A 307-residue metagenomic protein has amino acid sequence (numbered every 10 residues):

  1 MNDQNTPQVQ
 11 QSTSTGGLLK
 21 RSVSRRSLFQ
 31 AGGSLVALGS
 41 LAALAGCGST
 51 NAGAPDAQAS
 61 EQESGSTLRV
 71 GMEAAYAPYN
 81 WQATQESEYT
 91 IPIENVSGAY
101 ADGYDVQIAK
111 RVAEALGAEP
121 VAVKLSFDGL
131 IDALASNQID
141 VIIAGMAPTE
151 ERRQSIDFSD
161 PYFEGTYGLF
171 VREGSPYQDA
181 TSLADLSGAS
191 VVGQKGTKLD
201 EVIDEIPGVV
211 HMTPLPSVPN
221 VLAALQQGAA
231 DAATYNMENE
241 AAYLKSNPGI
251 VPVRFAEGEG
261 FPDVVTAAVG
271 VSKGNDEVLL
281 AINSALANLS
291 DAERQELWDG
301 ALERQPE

Functional and structural regions predicted by a protein language model:
M1-V23, S34-A43: N-terminal secretory signal peptides
R25-F29: N-terminal export leaders
C47-A57: Bacterial lipoprotein signal-peptidase II cleavage site
S49, K198-M212, P252, N283-E307: Ligand-binding clefts/hinges and TM-proximal coupling segments of bilobed small-molecule sensing domains
S64-G145: Extracytoplasmic small-molecule ligand-binding "clamshell" domains of the periplasmic binding protein/Venus flytrap
E119-D185, G260: Acidic, polar ligand-binding/catalytic clefts
G145-S155, V202-E205, D231-D263: A ligand-binding cleft/hinge motif common to bilobed small-molecule-binding domains
E164-E173, A241-L286, L302-E307: Periplasmic-binding protein-like
